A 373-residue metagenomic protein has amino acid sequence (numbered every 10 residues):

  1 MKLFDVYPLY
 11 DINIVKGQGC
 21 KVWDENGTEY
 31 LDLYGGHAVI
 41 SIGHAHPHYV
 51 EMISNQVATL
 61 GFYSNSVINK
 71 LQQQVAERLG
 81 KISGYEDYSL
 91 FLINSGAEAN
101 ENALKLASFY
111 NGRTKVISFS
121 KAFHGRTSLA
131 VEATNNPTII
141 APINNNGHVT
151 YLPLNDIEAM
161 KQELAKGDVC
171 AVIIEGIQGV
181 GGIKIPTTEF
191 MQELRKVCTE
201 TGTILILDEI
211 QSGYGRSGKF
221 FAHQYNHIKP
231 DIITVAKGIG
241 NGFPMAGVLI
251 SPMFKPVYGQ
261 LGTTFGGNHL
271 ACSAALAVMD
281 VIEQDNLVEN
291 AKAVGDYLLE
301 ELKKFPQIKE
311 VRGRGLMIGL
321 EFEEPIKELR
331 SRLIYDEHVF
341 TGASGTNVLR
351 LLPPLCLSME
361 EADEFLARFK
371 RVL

Functional and structural regions predicted by a protein language model:
M1-L373: Conserved N-terminal phosphate-binding loop of PLP-dependent enzymes in the Aspartate aminotransferase
